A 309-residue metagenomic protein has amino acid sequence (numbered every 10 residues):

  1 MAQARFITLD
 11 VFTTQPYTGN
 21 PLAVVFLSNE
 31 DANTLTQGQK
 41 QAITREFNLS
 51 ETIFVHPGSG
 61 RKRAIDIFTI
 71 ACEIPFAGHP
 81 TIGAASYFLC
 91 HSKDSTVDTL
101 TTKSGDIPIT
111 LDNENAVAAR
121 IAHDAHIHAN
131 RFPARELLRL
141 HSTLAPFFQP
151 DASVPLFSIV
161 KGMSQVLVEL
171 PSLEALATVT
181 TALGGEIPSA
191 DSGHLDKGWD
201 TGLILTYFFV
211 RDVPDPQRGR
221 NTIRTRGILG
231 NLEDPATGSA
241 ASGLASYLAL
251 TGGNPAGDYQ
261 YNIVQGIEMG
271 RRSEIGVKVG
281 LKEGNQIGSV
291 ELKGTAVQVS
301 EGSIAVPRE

Functional and structural regions predicted by a protein language model:
M1-F76, I82-E309: Active-site proximal loop and beta-alpha junction motif in alpha/beta enzyme cores
